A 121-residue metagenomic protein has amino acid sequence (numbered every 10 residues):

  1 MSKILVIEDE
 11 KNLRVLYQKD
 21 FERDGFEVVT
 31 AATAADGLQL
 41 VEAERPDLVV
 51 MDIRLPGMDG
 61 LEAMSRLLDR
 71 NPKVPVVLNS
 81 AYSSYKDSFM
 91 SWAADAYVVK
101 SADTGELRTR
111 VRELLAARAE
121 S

Functional and structural regions predicted by a protein language model:
E8: Conserved acidic carboxylate
R14, P56-D59: The feature encodes the CheY-like receiver
V15-R23: Charged docking surfaces used in two-component/phosphorelay signaling
G25-A32, L40: Short hydrophobic/Thr-rich beta-strand motif most characteristic of the beta2 strand and flanking loop of CheY-like
T33-D36, D59-E62: Acidic catalytic/metal-coordinating carboxylates
D52: Active-site residues of response regulator receiver
E62, Y82-T109: Alpha4 helix (beta4-alpha4-beta5 surface) of REC/receiver domains from two-component response regulators
V77-N79: Hydrophobic/aromatic residues positioned on beta-strands within the core alpha/beta folds
